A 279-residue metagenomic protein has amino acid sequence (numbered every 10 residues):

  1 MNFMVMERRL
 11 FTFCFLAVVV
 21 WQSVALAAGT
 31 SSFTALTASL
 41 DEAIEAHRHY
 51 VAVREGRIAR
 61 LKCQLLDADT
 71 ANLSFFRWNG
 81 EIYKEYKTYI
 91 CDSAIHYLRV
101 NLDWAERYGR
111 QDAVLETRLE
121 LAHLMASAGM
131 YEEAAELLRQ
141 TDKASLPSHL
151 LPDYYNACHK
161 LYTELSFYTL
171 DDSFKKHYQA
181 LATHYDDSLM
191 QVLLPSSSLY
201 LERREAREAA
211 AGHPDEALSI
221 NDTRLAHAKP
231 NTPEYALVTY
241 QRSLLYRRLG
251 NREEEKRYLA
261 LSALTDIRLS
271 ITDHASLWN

Functional and structural regions predicted by a protein language model:
M1-N2, A46: Charged, low-complexity surface segments at secondary-structure and domain boundaries
F3-F13: Bacterial N-terminal signal peptides that target proteins for export
E7, W21-Q22, L26: Intrinsic disorder/low-complexity segments, especially N-terminal tails and targeting/processing regions
F11-T12, A25-N279: A "functional boundary" signal
F13-Q22: Bacterial N-terminal signal peptides
